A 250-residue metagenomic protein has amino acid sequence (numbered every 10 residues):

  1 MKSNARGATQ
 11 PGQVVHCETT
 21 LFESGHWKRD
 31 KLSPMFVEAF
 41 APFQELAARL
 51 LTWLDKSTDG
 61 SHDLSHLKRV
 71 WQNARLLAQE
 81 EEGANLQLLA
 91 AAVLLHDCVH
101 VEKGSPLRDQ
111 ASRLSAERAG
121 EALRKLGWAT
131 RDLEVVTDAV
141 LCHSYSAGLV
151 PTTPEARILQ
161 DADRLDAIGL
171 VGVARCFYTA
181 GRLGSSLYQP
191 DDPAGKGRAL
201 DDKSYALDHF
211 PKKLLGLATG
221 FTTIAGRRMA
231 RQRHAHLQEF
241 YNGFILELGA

Functional and structural regions predicted by a protein language model:
D30, F36-E38, D55-E82, L95 (+1 more regions): Divalent metal-dependent phosphate-bond-processing catalytic cores, especially two-metal-ion Mg2+/Mn2+ enzymes that act
V70, A111-R124: An active-site-proximal "capping" alpha-helix that borders the catalytic cofactor pocket
L86-S105, A111, S115, V135-Y145: His-Asp-centered metal-binding catalytic motifs of divalent-metal-dependent phosphohydrolases/nucleases
A122-R157: Hydrophobic, well-structured mid-protein blocks that either form specific transmembrane helices
